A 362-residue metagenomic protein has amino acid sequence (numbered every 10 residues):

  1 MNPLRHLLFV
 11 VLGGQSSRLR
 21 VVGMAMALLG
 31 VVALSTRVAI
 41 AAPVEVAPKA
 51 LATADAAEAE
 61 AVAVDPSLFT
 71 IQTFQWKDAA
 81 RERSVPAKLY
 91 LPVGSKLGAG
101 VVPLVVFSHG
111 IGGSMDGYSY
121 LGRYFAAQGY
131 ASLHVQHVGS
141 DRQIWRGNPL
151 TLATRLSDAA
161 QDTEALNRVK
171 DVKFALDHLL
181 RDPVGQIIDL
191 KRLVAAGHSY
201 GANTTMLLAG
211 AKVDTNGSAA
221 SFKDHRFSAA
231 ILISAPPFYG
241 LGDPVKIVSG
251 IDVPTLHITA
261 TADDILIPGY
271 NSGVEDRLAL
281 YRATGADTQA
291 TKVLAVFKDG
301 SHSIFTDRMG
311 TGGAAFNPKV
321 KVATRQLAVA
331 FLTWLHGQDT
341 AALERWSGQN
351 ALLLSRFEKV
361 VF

Functional and structural regions predicted by a protein language model:
P3-M24: Bacterial N-terminal signal peptides that target proteins for export
V46-G100: N-terminal cap/lid segment of alpha/beta-hydrolase-fold proteins
K96-A99, F107-I144, Y239-G240, I265-P268: Short substrate-entry loop that stabilizes the transition state in hydrolases
V138-N167, T306-M309: Cap/lid segment of the alpha/beta-hydrolase catalytic domain
R155-Q186: Alpha/beta-hydrolase active-site loop
A175-G250: Primarily recognizes the serine-hydrolase "nucleophile elbow" in alpha/beta-hydrolase and SGNH/GDSL folds
S249-R325: Active-site-adjacent alpha-helix of alpha/beta-hydrolase-fold enzymes
F297-F362: Alpha/beta-hydrolase-fold serine-hydrolase catalytic core, especially in secreted/extracellular enzymes
